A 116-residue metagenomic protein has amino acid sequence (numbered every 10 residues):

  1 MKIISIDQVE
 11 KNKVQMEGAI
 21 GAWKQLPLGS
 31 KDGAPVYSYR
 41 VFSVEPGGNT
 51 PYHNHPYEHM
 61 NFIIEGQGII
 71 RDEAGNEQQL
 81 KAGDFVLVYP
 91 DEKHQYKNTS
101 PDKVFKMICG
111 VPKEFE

Functional and structural regions predicted by a protein language model:
M1-V36: A short, N-terminal "cap"/entry segment at the start of jelly-roll beta-barrel domains of the cupin/DSBH fold
K24-L26, R40-H55, P90: Conserved short histidine dyad/triad with adjacent acidic residue
S43-E45, H55-I70, G110: Short, conserved beta-strand element in jelly-roll/cupin
P51-Y52, I70-R71, V88, H94-P101: Short beta-strand His + acidic residue motifs that chelate non-heme Fe in jelly-roll/DSBH and cupin folds
A74-P90: Short acidic-glycine-tyrosine-enriched beta hairpin
L87, D102-E116: A short hydrophobic beta-strand segment most commonly corresponding to one strand of the jelly-roll/cupin
